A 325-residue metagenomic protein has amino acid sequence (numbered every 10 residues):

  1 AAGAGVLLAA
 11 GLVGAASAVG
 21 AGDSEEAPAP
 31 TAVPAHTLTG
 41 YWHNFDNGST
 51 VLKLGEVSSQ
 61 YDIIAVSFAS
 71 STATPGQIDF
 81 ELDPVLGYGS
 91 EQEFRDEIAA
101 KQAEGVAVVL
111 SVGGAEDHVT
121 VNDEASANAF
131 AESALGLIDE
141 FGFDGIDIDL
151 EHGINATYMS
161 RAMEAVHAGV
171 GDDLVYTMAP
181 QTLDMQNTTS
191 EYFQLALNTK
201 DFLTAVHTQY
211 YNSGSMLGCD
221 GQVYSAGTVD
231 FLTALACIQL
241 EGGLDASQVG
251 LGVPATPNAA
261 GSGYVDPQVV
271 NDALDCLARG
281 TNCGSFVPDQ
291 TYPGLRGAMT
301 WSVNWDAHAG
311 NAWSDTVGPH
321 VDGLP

Functional and structural regions predicted by a protein language model:
A1-G5: N-terminal export and membrane-targeting signals
V6-G14, M299, N304-P325: A recurrent domain-boundary module in secreted/ectodomain proteins
A10-A32: C-terminal region of N-terminal signal peptides and the immediate post-cleavage residues of exported proteins
A27-G250, A255-D272, D289-L295, W305-T316: Chitinase-like catalytic core of GlcNAc-active glycosidases
S58, A278, V321-P325: Generic secondary-structure transition motif, activating predominantly at the C-termini of alpha-helices
N271-R279: Active-site-adjacent alpha-helix of alpha/beta-hydrolase-fold enzymes
